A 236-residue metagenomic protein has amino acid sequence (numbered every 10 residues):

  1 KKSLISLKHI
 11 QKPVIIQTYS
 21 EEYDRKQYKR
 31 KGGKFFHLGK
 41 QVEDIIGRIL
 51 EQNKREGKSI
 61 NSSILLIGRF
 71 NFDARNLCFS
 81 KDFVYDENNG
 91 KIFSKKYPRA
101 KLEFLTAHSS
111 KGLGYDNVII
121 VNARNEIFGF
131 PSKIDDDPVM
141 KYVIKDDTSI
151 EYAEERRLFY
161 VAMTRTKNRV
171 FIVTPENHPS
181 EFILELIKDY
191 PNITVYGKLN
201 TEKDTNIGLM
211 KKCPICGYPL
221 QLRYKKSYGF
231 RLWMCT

Functional and structural regions predicted by a protein language model:
K1-K31, L50-S59: Coupling/hinge elements of helicase-like and P-loop NTPase modules
I10-P13, A100-L102, L113-N117, T166-V170: Short glycine-/polar-rich loops that comprise or flank the Walker A/P-loop and associated switch/sensor motifs
K31-A153: Core RecA-like ATPase module of SF1/SF2 helicases and allied nucleic-acid translocases
A123-E202: C-terminal accessory regions
G197-M210, K225-Y228: Short, flexible, mixed-charge glycine/proline-rich loop motifs that serve as phosphate/nucleic-acid-contacting
C213-C216, C235: Short cysteine-rich clusters marking metal-coordination/redox-active sites
L220-Q221: Cys/His-rich microdomains that often coordinate metals
S227-T236: Cysteine-rich micro-motifs
